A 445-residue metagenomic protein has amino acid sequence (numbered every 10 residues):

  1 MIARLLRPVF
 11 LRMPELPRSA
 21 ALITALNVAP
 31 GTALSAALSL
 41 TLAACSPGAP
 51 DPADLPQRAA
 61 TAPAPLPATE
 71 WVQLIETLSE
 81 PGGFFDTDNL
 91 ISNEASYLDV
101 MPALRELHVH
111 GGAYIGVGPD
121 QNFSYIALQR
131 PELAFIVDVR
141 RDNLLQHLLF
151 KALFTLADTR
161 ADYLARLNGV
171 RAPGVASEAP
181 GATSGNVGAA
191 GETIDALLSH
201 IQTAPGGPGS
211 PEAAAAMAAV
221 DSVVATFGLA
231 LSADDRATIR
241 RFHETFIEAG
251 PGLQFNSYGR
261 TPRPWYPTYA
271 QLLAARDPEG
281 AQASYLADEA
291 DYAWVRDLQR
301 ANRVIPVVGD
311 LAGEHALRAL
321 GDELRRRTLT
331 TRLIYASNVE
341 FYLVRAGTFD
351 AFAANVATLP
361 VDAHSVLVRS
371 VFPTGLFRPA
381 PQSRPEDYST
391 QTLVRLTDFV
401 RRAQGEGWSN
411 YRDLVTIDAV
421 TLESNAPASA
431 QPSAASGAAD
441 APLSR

Functional and structural regions predicted by a protein language model:
M1-I23: N-terminal secretory signal peptides that target proteins for export/translocation
A43-A44: C-terminal motif of bacterial Sec signal peptides marking the signal peptidase cleavage site
S92-V109: Conserved alpha-helix/loop element of class I SAM-dependent methyltransferases that forms part of the SAM/SAH-binding
V109-D120: Conserved class I S-adenosyl-L-methionine
Q121-Q129: Conserved SAM-binding loop of SAM-dependent methyltransferases across substrates and taxa, primarily the Class I
E132-I305, R402-P432, G437-L443: Class I S-adenosyl-L-methionine-dependent methyltransferase module
S284-D291, G309-D322: A Trp-anchored, charged/polar loop motif used as the substrate-binding/catalytic surface of acyl/ester-handling
T330, Y335-G375: C-terminal soluble interaction/assembly domains
